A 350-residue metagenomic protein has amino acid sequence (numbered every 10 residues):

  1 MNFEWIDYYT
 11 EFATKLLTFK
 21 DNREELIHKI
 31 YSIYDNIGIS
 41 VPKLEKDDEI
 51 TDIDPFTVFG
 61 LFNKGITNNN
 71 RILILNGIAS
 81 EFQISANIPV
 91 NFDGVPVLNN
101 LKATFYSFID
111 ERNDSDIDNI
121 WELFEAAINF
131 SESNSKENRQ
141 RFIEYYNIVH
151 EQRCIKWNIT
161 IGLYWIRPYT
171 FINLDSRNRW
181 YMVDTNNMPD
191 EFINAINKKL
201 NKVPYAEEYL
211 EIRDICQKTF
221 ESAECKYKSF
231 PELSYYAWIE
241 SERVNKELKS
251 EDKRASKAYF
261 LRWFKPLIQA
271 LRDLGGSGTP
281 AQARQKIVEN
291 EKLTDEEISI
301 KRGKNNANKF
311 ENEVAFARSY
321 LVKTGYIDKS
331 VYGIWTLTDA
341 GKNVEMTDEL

Functional and structural regions predicted by a protein language model:
M1-Q152, P168-S250: An N-terminal alpha-helical hairpin/helix-loop-helix interaction module that forms a charged, gly/pro-flexible surface
P168-Y169, R272-G276, E289-L293, S330: Short helix-capping/hinge SLiMs at alpha-helix to coil transitions
I196, A258, V288-A315: Short, positively charged loop/turn segments that connect secondary-structure elements
R254-A281: Positively charged, polyanion-binding regions of nucleic-acid-associated proteins
V322-Y332: A short, conserved structural fragment
G333-T338: Minor-groove-contacting beta-hairpin "wing" of winged helix-turn-helix DNA-binding domains
A340-L350: Short, amphipathic alpha-helical interaction segments positioned at domain boundaries
